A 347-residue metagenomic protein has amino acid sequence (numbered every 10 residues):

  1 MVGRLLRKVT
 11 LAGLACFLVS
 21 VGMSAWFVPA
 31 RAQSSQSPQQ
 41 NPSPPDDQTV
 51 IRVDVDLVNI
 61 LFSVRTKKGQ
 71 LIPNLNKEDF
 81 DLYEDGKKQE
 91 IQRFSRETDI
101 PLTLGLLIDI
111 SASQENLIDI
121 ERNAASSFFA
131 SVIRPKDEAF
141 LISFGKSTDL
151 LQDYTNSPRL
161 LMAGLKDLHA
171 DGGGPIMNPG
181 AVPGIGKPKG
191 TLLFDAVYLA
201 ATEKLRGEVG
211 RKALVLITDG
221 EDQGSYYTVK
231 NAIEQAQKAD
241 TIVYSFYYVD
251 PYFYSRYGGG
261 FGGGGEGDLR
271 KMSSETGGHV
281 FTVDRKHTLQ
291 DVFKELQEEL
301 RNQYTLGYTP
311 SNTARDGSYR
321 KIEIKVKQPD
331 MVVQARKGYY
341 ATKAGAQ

Functional and structural regions predicted by a protein language model:
V2-W26: Bacterial N-terminal signal peptides that target proteins for export
A25-Q347: Scaffold/interface architecture of coatomer-like assemblies
